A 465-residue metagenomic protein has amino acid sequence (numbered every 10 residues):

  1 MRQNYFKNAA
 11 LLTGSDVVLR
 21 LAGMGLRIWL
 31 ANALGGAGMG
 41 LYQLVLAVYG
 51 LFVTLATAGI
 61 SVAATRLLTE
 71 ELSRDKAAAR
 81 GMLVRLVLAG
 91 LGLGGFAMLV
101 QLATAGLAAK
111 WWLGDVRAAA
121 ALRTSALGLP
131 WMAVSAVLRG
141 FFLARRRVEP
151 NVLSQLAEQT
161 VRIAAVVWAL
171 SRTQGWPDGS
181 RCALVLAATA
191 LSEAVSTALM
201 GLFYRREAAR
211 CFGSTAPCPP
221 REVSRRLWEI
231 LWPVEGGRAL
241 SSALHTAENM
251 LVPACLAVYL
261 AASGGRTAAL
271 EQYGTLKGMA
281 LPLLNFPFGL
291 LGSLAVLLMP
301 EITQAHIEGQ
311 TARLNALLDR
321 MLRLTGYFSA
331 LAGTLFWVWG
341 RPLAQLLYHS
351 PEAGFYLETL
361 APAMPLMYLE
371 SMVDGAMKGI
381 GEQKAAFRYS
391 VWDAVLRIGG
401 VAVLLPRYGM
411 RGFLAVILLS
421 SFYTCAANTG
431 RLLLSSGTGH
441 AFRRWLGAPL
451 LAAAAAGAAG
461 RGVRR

Functional and structural regions predicted by a protein language model:
M1-A22, A77, C218-S242: N-terminal membrane topogenesis motif
L19, A58-T65, T124-L143, N151-Q159 (+4 more regions): Short runs within selected transmembrane alpha-helices of multi-pass transporters and secretion channels
L30-L51, R117, D178, C182-L186 (+4 more regions): Interfacial/gating helices of multi-pass transporter permease domains
G40-L41, D75-A89, A119, T311-R320: Membrane-interface alpha-helices at helix entry/exit sites of multi-pass transporters
A58-S73, L284-G309, L318: Helix-loop junctions and terminal segments of transmembrane helices in multi-pass membrane transport/translocation
V84-W111, W168, N315-L366, I398-G399: Alpha-helical transmembrane segments of multi-pass membrane transport and lipid-handling proteins
G94-A239, A243: Hydrophobic transmembrane helix module of multi-pass membrane transport proteins
R181-C182, R238, S242-A243, R443-R465: Transmembrane alpha-helical segments of multi-pass transport proteins
